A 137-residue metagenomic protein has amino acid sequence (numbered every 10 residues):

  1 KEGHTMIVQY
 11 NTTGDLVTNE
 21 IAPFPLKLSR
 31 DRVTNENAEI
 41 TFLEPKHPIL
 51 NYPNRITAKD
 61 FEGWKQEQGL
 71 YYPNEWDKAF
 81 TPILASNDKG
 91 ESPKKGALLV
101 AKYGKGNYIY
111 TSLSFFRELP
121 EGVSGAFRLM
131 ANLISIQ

Functional and structural regions predicted by a protein language model:
K1-G63, T111, V123-G125, L129-A131 (+1 more regions): A glycine-rich, often tryptophan-bearing local segment used as a flexible ligand/cofactor-contacting loop or short
A22-K27, V33-N35, K59, Y71 (+1 more regions): Extracellular ligand-binding/catalytic regions of CAZymes and related secreted enzymes and adhesion modules
